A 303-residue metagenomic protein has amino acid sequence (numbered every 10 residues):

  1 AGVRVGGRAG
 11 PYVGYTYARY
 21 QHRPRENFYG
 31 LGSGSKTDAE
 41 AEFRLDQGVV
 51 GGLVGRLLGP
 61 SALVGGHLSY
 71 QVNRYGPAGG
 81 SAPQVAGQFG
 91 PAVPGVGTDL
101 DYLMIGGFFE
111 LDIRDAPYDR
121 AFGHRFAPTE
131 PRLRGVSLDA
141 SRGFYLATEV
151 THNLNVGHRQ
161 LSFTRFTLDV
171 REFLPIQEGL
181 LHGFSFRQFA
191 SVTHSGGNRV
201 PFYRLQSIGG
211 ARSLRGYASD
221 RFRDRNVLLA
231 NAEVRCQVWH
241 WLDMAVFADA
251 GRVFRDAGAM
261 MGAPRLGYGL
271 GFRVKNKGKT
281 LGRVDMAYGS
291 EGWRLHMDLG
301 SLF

Functional and structural regions predicted by a protein language model:
A1, D46-G52, L103-G107, T164-L168 (+5 more regions): Hydrophobic, lipid-facing positions within transmembrane beta-strands of outer-membrane proteins
A1-G106, I208, R221-D224, L281-G282 (+1 more regions): Gram-negative/organellar outer-membrane beta-barrel architecture
V3, Y15-G34, G66-V72, L146-H152 (+6 more regions): Transmembrane beta-barrel strands of outer-membrane/channel proteins
V3-G7, G52, R56, L111-I113 (+6 more regions): Residue-level signature of outer-membrane beta-barrel architecture
G6-R8, Q21-R25, Q71-P77, R114-A116 (+6 more regions): Sequence/structural signature of outer-membrane beta-barrel proteins
A9-G14, P60-V64, D115-D119, Q177-L181 (+2 more regions): Repeated loop/turn-to-beta-strand initiation elements of outer-membrane beta-barrel proteins
A86-V238, M244-V246, F254: C-terminal outer-membrane beta-barrel translocator/porin domains of Gram-negative envelope proteins and their
A263: Glycine-rich, small/acidic residue-mixed loop/short-helix segments
